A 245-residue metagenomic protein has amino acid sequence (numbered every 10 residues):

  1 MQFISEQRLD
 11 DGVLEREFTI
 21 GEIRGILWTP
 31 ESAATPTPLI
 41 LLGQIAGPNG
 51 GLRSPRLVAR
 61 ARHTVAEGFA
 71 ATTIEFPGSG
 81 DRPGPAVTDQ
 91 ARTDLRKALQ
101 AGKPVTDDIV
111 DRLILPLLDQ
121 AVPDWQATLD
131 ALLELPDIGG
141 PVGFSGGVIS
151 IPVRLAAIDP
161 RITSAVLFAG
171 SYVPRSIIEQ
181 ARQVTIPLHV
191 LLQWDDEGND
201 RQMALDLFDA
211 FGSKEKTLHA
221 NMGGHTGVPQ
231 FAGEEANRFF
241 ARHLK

Functional and structural regions predicted by a protein language model:
M1-T35: N-terminal cap/lid segment of alpha/beta-hydrolase-fold proteins
I40-E134, I177: Serine-hydrolase catalytic machinery in alpha/beta-hydrolase-like enzymes
D119-Q183: Primarily recognizes the serine-hydrolase "nucleophile elbow" in alpha/beta-hydrolase and SGNH/GDSL folds
R175-S176, E197-M203: Conserved alpha/beta-hydrolase "acid-adjacent" motif
V184, V190-L192: Short beta-strand/loop motif that positions the catalytic acidic residue of the alpha/beta-hydrolase fold
W194-N199, T226-G227: Acidic catalytic loop of the alpha/beta-hydrolase fold
A204-L205, D209-G227: Catalytic histidine neighborhood in serine/cysteine hydrolases with alpha/beta-hydrolase-type architecture
M222-G223, V228-K245: Catalytic active-site module of serine/aspartate enzymes centered on a nucleophile-bearing elbow/loop
